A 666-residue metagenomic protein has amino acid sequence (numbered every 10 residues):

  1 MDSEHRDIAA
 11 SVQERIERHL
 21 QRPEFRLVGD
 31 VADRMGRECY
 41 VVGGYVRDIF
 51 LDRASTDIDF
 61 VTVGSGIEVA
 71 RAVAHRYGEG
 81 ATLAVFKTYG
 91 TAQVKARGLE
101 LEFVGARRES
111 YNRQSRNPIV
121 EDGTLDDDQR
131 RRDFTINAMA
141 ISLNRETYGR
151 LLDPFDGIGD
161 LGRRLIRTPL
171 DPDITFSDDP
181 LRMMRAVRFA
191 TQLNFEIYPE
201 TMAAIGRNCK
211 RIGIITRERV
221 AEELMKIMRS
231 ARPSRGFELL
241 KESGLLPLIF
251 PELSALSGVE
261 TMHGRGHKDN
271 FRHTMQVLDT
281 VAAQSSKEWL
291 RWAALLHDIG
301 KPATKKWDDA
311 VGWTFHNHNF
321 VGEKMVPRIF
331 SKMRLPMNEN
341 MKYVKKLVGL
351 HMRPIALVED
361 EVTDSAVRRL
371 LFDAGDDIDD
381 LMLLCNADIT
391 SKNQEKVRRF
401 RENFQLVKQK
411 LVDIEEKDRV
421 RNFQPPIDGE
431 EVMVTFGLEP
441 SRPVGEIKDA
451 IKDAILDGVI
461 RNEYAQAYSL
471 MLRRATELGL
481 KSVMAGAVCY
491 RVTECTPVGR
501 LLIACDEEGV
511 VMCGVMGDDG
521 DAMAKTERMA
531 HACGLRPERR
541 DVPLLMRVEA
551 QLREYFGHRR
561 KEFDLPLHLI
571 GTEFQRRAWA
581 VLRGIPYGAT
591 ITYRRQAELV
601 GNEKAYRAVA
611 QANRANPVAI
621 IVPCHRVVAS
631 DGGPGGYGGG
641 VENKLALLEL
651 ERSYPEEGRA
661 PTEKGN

Functional and structural regions predicted by a protein language model:
M1-S482: Catalytic cores of the polymerase beta-like nucleotidyltransferase superfamily and closely associated nucleotide
R53, K226-S230, V511-D518, G635: A short secondary-structure junction motif
R97-E100, T147, P497-R500, G509 (+2 more regions): Short acidic/polar mixed-charge low-complexity motifs
A186-F189, T280, D298, V581-I585 (+2 more regions): Short amphipathic alpha-helical elements of helix-turn-helix/winged-helix folds
E477, K481-E603, L650-N666: Basic nucleic-acid-binding alpha-helical/helix-turn surface characteristic of O6-alkylguanine DNA
K604-E649: Short glycine/serine-rich loop segments
